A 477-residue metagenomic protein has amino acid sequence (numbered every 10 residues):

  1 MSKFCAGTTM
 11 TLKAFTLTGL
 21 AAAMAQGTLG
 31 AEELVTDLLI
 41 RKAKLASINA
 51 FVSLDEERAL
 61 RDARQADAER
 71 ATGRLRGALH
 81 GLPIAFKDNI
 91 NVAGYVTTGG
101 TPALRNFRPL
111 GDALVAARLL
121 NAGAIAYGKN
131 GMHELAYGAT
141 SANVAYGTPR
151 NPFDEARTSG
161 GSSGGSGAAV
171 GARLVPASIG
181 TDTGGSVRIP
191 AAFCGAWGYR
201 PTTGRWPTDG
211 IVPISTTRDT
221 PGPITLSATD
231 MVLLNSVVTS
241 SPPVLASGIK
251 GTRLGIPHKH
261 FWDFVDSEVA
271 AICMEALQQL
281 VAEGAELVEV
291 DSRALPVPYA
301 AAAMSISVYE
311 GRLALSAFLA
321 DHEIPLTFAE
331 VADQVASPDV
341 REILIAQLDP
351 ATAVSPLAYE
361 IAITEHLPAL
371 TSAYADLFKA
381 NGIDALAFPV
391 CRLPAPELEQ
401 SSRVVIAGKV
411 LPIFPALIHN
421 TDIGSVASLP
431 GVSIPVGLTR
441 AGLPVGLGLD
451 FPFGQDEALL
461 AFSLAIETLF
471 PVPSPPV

Functional and structural regions predicted by a protein language model:
M1-R61, E275-A285, A353, A380 (+1 more regions): An N-terminal boundary/leader segment
T18, T28-F107: N-terminal, positively charged, Ser/Thr/Ala/Gly-biased leader segments that form transit/presequence-like amphipathic
G27, G81, N121, V175 (+2 more regions): Glycine-rich, small-residue loops and helix-cap segments that act as flexible hinges at active-site edges
T28-T36, R64, S267-S292, S316-V335 (+1 more regions): Acyltransferase
L38, A59, M231, L254 (+3 more regions): Residue-level signal for inorganic ion chemistry
K44, N121, G171-D263, A270 (+2 more regions): Structural helix-boundary/capping segments
L45, L79-P221, P257-K259, F388-K409: Short glycine/serine-rich loop/turn segments
H80-G99, G251-R253, Y309-S372, P389 (+3 more regions): Short helix-loop capping/hinge segments that flank enzyme active sites or metal/cofactor-binding pockets
